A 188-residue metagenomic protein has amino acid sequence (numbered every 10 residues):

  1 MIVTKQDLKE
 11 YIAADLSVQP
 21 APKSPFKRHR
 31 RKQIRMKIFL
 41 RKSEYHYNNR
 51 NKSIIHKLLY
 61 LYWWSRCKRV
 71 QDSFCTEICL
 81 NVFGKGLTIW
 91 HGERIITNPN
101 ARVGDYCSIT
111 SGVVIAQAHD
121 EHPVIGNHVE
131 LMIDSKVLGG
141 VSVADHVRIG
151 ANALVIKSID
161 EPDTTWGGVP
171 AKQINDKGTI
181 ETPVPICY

Functional and structural regions predicted by a protein language model:
M1-F74, G178-Y188: Terminal amphipathic alpha-helical/low-complexity segments used for targeting or macromolecular assembly
E77: Detector for the N-terminal beta1/A-loop initiation region of ABC nucleotide-binding domains
L80, K85-G86, W90-E93, N98-P99 (+12 more regions): Left-handed beta-helix
